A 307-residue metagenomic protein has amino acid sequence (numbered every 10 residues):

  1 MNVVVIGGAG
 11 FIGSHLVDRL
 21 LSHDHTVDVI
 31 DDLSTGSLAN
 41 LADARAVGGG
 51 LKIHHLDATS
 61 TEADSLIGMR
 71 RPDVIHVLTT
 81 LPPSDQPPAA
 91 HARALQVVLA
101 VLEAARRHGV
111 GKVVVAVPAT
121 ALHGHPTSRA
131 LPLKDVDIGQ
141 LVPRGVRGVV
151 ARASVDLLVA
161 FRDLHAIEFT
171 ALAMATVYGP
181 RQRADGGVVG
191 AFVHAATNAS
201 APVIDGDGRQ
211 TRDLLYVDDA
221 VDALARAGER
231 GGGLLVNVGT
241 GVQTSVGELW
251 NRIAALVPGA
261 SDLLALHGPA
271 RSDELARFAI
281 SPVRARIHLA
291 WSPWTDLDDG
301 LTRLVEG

Functional and structural regions predicted by a protein language model:
M1-V177: N-terminal Rossmann-like NAD(P)+-binding domain of SDR-like oxidoreductases, especially those catalyzing
F11, D32, L56, T80 (+6 more regions): Conserved donor-binding loops in enzymes that form glycosidic bonds
L38-L41, V155, G190, G247 (+2 more regions): Short, surface-exposed alpha-helical segments at coil->helix boundaries
T59, R129, V142, V150 (+6 more regions): Residue-level signature of the cytosolic catalytic core of signaling kinases
T127-A130, K134, G148, R152-R212 (+2 more regions): NAD(P)-dependent short-chain dehydrogenase/reductase
A196-G307: C-terminal substrate-binding subdomain of Rossmann-fold SDR/epimerase-dehydratase oxidoreductases
